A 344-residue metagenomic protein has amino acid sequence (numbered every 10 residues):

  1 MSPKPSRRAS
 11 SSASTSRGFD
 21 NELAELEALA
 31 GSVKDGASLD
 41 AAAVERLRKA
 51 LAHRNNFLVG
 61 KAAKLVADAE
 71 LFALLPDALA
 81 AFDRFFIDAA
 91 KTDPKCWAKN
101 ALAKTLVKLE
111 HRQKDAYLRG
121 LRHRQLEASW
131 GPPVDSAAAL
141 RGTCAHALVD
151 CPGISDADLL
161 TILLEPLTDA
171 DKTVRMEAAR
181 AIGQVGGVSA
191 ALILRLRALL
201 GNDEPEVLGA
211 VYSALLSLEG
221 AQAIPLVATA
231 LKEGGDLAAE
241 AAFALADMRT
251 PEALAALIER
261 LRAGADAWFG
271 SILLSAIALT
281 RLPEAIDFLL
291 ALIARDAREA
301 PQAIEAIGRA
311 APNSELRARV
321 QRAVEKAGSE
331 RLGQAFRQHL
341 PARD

Functional and structural regions predicted by a protein language model:
M1-S14: Short Lys/Arg-rich cationic patches that frequently serve as NLS/NoLS or arginine-rich RNA/DNA-binding motifs
A13-L39, F57-A73, T92-H111, G131-I154 (+12 more regions): Structural detector for internal amphipathic alpha-helices that build alpha-solenoid repeat scaffolds
R46-R48, D77-F82, F86-I87, A116-L121 (+6 more regions): Buried hydrophobic core positions in alpha-solenoid tandem helical repeats
H53: Glycine/alanine-rich phosphate-binding loops at beta-alpha junctions
R84-W97, H123-G131: Short coil/linker segments at helix-helix boundaries
F86-I87, Q125, S129, G187 (+4 more regions): Helix-capping and short linker residues that terminate individual alpha-solenoid repeat units
H111-K114, L118-V134: Eukaryotic alpha-helical solenoid repeat scaffolds
